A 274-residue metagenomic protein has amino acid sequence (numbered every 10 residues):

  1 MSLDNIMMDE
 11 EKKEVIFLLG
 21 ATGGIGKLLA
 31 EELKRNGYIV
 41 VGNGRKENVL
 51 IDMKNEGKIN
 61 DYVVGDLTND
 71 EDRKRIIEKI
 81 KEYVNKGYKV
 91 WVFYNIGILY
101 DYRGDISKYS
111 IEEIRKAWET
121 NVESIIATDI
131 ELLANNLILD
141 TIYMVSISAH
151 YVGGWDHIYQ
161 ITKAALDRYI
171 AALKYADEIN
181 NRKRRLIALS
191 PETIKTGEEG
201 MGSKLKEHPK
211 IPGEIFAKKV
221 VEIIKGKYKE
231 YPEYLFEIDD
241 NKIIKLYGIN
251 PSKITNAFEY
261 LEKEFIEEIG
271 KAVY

Functional and structural regions predicted by a protein language model:
L19, Y88-I98, N121, Y143 (+1 more regions): Rossmann-fold scaffold of SDR-type NAD(P)-dependent oxidoreductases
T22, K27-E31: N-terminal Rossmann NAD(P)H-binding glycine-rich loop of SDR-like oxidoreductase domains
N36-D52: Conserved glycine-rich Rossmann-like NAD(P)H-binding loop of the short-chain dehydrogenase/reductase
G57-E71: Rossmann-fold cofactor-recognition segment
W91, G97-R115: Conserved mid-core segment of classical short-chain dehydrogenase/reductases
S107-I126, L166: Catalytic Tyr-X3-Lys loop
L139-N180, T193: Catalytic loop of short-chain dehydrogenase/reductase
R184, A188, L205-Y274: C-terminal helical subdomain
